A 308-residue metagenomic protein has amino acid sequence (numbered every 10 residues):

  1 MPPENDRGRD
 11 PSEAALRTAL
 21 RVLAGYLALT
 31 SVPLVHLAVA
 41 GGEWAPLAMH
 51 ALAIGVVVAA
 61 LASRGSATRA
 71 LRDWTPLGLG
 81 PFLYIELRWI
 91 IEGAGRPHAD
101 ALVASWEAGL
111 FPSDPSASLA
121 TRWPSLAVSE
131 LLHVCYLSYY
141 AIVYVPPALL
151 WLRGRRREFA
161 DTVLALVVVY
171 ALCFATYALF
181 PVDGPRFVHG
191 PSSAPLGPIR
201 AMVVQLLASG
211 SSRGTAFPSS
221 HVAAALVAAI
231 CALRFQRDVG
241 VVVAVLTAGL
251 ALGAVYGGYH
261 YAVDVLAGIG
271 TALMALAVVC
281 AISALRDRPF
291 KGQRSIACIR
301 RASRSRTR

Functional and structural regions predicted by a protein language model:
P2-L52, A67-V143: N-terminal transmembrane-helix/juxtamembrane module of multi-pass inner/ER membrane proteins
Y26-H36, G80-E86, Y170-Y177, V245-Y256: Aromatic-anchored segments of alpha-helical transmembrane domains
R72-G78, Y144-L179: Interfacial segments of alpha-helical transmembrane regions
I85-A101, S105, V169-A194: Transmembrane alpha-helix/helix-exit interface in multi-pass inner-membrane proteins
V145-W151, V222-G240, G270-V279: Membrane-interfacial alpha-helical segments at the cytosolic side of multi-pass membrane proteins
A175-F235: Membrane-interfacial catalytic/cofactor-binding modules of polytopic membrane enzymes
G184-V188, A216, G249-A275: Interfacial helix-loop-helix junctions of multi-pass membrane proteins
V239-A244, A254-G257, L266-R308: C-terminal membrane module of polytopic membrane proteins
